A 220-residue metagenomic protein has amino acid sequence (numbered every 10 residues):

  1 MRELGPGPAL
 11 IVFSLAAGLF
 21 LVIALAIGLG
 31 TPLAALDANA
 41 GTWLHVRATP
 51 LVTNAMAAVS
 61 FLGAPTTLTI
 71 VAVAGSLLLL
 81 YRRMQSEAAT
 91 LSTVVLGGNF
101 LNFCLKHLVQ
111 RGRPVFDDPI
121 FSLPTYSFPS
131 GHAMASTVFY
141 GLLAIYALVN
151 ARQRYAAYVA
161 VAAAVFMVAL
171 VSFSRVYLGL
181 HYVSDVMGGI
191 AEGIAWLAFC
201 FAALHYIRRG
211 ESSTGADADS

Functional and structural regions predicted by a protein language model:
M1-T67, H107-V109, R113-F121: N-terminal transmembrane-helix/juxtamembrane module of multi-pass inner/ER membrane proteins
A9-V12, S86-V94, A156-A163, G188: Alpha-helical transmembrane segments of integral membrane proteins
A17-L21, G98-N102, L170-V171, W196-F201: Alpha-helical transmembrane segments of multipass membrane proteins
I27-T31, A64, R82-R83, V109-Q110 (+2 more regions): Short helix-capping/hinge motifs at transmembrane helix termini and TM-loop junctions
A34-A35, Y81-R154: Membrane-interface loops
T69-L80, A144: Hydrophobic, aromatic-rich transmembrane alpha-helices and their immediate juxtamembrane boundary segments
D118-S220: Membrane-embedded catalytic cores of phosphoryl/pyrophosphoryl-handling enzymes
